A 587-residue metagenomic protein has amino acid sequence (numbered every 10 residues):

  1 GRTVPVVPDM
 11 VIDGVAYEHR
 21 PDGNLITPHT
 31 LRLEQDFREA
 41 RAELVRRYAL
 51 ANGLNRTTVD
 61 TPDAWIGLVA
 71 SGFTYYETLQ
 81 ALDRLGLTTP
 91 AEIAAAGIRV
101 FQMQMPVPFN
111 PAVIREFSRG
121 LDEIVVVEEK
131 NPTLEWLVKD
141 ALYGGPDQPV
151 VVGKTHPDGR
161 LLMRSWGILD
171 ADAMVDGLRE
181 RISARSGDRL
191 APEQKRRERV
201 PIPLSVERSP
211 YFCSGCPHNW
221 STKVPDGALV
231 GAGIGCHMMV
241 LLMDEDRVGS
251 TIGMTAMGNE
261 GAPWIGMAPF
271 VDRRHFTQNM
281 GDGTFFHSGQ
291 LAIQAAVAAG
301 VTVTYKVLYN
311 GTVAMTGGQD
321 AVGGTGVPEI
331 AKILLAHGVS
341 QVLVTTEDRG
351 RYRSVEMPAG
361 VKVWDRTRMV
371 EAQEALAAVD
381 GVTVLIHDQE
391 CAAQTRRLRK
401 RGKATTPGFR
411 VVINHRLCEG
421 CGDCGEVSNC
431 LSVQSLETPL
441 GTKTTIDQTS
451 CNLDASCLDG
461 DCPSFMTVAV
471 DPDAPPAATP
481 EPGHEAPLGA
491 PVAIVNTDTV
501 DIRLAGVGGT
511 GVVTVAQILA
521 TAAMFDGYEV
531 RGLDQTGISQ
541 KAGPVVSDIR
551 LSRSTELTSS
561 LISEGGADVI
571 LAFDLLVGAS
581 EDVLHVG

Functional and structural regions predicted by a protein language model:
G1-F212, P217, D226, I234 (+1 more regions): Flexible, low-complexity linker and terminal segments
T3-E18, G144-Q148, T251-G258, A321-H337: Acidic, Ser/Thr-rich peripheral helices and adjacent loops at domain boundaries
A42-N52, Y75-A81, G86-L87, V107-P111 (+6 more regions): Structured alpha-helical segments in the cores of large, soluble enzyme domains
L54, P62-I66, A95-I98, G120-E123 (+16 more regions): Short coil/turn connectors at secondary-structure junctions
R56, P201, P482-T499: A short, basic/flexible loop-to-alpha-helix module at the beginning of a structural domain
E92-V113, G153-L162, G235-L242, Y309-A314 (+2 more regions): Short connector loops at secondary-structure junctions
Q102, V126-E128, V151-G153, R189-P192 (+7 more regions): General beta-strand structural signal in soluble alpha/beta enzymes
K223, L229, I234-M315, V322-P328 (+2 more regions): Thiamine diphosphate
